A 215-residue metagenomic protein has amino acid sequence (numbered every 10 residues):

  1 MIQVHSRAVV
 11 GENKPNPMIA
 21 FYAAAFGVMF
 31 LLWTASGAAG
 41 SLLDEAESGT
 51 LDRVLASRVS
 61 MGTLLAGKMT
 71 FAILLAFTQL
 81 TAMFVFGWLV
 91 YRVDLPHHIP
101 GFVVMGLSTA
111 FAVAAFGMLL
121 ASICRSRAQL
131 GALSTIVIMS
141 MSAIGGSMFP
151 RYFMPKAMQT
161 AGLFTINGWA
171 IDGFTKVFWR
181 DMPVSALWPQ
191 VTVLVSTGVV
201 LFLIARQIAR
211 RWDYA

Functional and structural regions predicted by a protein language model:
M1-V85, V90-I99, I123, R180-A215: Transmembrane helix-boundary elements of multi-pass transport/secretion proteins, especially ABC-type permease modules
T34, I73, F77-V85, V103 (+6 more regions): Hydrophobic alpha-helical segments of membrane proteins
A38, R53, T63, L119 (+2 more regions): Residue-level recognition of specific faces of alpha-helices
F102-C124, S142-G145, V195-I204: Hydrophobic alpha-helical transmembrane segments of polytopic membrane proteins
R125-G168: Transmembrane helix segments
R151-V191: Short hydrophobic, aromatic-rich alpha-helical segments embedded in or entering the lipid bilayer of multi-pass
